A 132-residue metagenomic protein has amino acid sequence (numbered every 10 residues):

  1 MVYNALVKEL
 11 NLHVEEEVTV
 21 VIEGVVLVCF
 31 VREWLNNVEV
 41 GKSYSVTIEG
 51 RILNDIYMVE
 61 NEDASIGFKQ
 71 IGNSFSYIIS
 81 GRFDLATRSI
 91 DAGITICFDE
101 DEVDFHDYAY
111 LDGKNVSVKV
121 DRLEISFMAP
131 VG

Functional and structural regions predicted by a protein language model:
M1, F127, V131-G132: Charged, low-complexity amphipathic helices and coil/IDR segments
M1-H13, S65-S89, N115-V118: Structural detector for short beta-strands of small beta-barrel domains
K8-L12, I48-N54, V120-F127: Short, charged beta-turn/beta-strand-edge "cap" motif at the junction between a beta-strand and an adjacent loop
E15-E62: Acidic (E/D-rich), amphipathic helical modules within compact regulatory domains
E16-V21, A86-A92: Short polybasic amphipathic segments
V21, T47-E49, R82, S117-D121: Residue-level recognition of well-ordered beta-strand positions that form the cores of beta-sheet-rich folds across
E23-V38, A92-N115, V120-S126: Beta-strand/loop nucleic-acid-binding surfaces
Y57-N73, P130-G132: Short, compositionally biased
